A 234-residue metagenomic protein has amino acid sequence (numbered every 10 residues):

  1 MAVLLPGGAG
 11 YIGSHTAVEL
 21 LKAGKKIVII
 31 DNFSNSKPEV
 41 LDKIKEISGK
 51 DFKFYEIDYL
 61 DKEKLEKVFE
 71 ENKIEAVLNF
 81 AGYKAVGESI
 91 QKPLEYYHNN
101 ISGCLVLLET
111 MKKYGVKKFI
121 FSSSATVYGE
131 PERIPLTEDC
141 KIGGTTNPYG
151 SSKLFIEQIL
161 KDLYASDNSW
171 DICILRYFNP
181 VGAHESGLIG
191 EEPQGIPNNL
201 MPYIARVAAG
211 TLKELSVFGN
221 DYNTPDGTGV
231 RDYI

Functional and structural regions predicted by a protein language model:
M1-A183: N-terminal Rossmann-like NAD(P)+-binding domain of SDR-like oxidoreductases, especially those catalyzing
I134, K161-I234: NAD(P)-dependent short-chain dehydrogenase/reductase
